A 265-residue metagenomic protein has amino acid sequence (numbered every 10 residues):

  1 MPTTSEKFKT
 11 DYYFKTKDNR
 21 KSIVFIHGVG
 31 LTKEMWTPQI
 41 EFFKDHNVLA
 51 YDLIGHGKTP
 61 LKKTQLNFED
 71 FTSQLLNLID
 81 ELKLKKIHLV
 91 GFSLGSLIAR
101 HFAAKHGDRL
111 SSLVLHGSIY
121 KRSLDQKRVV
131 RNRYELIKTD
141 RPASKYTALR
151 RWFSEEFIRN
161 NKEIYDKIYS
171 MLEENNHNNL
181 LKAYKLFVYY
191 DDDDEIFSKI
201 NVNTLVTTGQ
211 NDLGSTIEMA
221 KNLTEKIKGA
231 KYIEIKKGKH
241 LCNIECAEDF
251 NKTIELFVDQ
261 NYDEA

Functional and structural regions predicted by a protein language model:
M1-I23, K44-N47, D80, E255-A265: Alpha/beta-hydrolase fold catalytic core
K15-P60: Conserved HGGG/HGGXW glycine-rich cap/lid loop of the alpha/beta-hydrolase fold
T37-I40, L49-V90, K105, K252: Active-site loop/oxyanion-hole signature of alpha/beta-hydrolase fold enzymes
R100-K105, L110-D140: Flexible "cap/lid" loop of the alpha/beta hydrolase fold
L124-R128, R141-S198: Conserved alpha/beta-hydrolase catalytic His-Asp/Glu region
I200, V206-T208: Short beta-strand/loop motif that positions the catalytic acidic residue of the alpha/beta-hydrolase fold
Q210-S215: Acidic catalytic loop of the alpha/beta-hydrolase fold
G238-A247, N251: Catalytic histidine-centered segment of alpha/beta-hydrolase-like enzymes
